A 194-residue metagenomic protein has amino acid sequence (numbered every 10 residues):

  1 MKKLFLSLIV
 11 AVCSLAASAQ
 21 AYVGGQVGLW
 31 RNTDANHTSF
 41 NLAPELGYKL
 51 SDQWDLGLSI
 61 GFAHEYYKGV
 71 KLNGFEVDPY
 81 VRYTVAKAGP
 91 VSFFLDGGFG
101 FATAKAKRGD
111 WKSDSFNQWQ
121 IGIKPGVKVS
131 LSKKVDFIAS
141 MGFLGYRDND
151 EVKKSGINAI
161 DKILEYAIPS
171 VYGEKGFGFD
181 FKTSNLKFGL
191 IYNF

Functional and structural regions predicted by a protein language model:
M1-Y22, I160, F194: Cleavable N-terminal export/targeting peptides
K3-L4, Y83, F188: Hydrophobic alpha-helical segments, especially transmembrane helices and their immediate juxtamembrane helical caps
A19-R31: Transmembrane beta-strand segments of Gram-negative outer membrane beta-barrel proteins
Y22, D136, G178-F194: Outer-membrane beta-barrel "beta-signal"
V27, F40, Y48-F137, Y192-F194: Gram-negative (and chloroplast) outer-membrane scaffold detector with strong preference for beta-barrel transmembrane
A35, G61-F75, F101-Q118, R147-F181: Flexible, solvent-exposed loop segments that connect beta-strands
M141-G142: Internal, hydrophobic beta-strand segments that form the core of beta-sheet-rich folds
